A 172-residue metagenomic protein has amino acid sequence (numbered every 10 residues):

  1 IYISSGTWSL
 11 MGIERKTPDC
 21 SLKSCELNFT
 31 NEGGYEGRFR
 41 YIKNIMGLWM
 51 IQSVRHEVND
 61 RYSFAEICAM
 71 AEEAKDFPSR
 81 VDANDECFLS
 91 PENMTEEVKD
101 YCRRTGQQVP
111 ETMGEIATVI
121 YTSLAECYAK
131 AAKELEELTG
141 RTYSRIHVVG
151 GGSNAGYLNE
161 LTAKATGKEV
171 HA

Functional and structural regions predicted by a protein language model:
I1-I146, N154-A172: Active-site core segments that coordinate phosphate-bearing ligands/cofactors across diverse enzyme families
G150: Small/polar loops that bind or transfer phosphate-bearing groups
